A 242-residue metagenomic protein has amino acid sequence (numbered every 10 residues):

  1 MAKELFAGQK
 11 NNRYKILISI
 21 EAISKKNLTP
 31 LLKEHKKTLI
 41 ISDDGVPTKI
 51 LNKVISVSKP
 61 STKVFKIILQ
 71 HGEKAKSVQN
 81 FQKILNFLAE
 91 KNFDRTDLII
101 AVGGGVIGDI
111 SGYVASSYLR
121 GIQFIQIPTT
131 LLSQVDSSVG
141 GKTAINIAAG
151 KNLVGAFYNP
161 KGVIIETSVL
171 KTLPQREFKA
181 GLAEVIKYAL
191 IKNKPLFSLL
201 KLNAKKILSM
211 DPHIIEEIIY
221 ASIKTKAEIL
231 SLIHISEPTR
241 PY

Functional and structural regions predicted by a protein language model:
M1-L98: ATP/NTP phosphate-donor binding region
G8, L17, I23, Y113-K206: A glycine/threonine-rich phosphate-anchoring loop and its flanking beta-alpha core in nucleotide/phosphate-binding
G105: Acidic-aromatic/histidine active-site loop/patch
G108: Catalytic nucleophile loop
L208-L232: Conserved, helical-rich catalytic subdomain that frames metal- and/or nucleotide-binding sites in enzyme alpha/beta
I233-Y242: Single conserved hydrophobic/aromatic residue that forms the stacking wall/gate of nucleotide- or nucleobase-binding
